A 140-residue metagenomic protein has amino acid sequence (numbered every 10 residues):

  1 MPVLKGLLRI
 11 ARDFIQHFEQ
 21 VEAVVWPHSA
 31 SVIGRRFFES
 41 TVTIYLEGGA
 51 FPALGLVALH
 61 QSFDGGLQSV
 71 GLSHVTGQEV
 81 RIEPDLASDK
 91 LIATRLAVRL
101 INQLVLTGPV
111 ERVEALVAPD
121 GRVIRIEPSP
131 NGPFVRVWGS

Functional and structural regions predicted by a protein language model:
M1-I10, G132-S140: Short N-terminal signal/transit or membrane-insertion segments and the immediately adjacent low-complexity/disordered
P2-A30, R35-R36, T41-V42: Contiguous hydrophobic, core-forming segments of folded domains
V25-S140: Aromatic/basic-lined ligand-recognition segments that form π-stacking hydrophobic pockets flanked by Lys/Arg to engage
